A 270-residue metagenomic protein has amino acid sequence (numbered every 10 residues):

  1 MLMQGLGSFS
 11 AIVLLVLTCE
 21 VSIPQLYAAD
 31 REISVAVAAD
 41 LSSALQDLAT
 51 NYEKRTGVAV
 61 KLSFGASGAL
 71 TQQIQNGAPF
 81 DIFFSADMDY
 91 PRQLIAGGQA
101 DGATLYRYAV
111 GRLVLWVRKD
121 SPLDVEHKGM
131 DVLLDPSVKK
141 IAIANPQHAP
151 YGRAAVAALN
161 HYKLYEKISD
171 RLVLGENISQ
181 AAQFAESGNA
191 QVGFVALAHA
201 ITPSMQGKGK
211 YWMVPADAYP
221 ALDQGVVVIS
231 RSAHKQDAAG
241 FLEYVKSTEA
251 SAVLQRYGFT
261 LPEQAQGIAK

Functional and structural regions predicted by a protein language model:
M1-G5: N-terminal secretory signal peptides that target proteins for export/translocation
L6-S8, V228: Alpha-helical and His/Cys-centered functional microenvironments
S8-S22: Bacterial N-terminal signal peptides
Y27-F64, G68, Q72-A78, S85-M88 (+3 more regions): Exported/periplasmic ABC-transporter solute-binding proteins
G102: Active-site phosphate-binding/coordination module
